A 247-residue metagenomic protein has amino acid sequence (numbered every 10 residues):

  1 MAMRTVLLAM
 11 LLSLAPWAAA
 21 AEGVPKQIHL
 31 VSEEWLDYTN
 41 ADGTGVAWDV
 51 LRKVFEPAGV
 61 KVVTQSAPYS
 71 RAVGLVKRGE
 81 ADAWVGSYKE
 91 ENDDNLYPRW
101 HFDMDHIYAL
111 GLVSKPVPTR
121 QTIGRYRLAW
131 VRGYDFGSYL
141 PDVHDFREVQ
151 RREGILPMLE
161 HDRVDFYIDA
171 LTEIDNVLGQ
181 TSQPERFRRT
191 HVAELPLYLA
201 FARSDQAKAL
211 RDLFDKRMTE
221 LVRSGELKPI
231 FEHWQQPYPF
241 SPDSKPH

Functional and structural regions predicted by a protein language model:
V6-A15: Bacterial N-terminal signal peptides
E22-N95, A129, S224, H233-W234: Extracytoplasmic small-molecule ligand-binding "clamshell" domains of the periplasmic binding protein/Venus flytrap
S32-E33, M104-I107, G179-R217, Y238-H247: Periplasmic-binding protein-like
V46, V50, T122-G124, A170 (+3 more regions): Short amphipathic alpha-helical coupling segments at ligand-binding clamshell hinges and other catalytic/signaling
K61-P68, H144-R151, I155-M158, R189: Short beta-strand-to-loop elements that line the ligand-binding cleft of bilobed periplasmic-binding protein-like
G74-R78, S87-N95, D165-E194: A ligand-binding cleft/hinge motif common to bilobed small-molecule-binding domains
L110-L128: Flexible hinge/capping segments at coil-to-helix
D135-R151, M218-H247: Ligand-binding clefts/hinges and TM-proximal coupling segments of bilobed small-molecule sensing domains
